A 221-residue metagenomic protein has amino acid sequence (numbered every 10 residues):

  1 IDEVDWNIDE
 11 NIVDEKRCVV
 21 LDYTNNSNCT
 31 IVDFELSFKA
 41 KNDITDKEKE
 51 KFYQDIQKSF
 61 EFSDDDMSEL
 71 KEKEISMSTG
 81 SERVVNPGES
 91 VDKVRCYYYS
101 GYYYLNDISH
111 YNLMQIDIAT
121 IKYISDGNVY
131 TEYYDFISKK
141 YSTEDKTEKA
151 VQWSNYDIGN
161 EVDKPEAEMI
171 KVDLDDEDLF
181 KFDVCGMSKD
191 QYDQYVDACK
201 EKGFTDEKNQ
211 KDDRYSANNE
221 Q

Functional and structural regions predicted by a protein language model:
I1-N7, S142-K181: Compositionally biased P/S/T/G-rich terminal and signal peptide-adjacent segments that lie outside catalytic cores
I12-V20: Short, solvent-exposed loop/turn segments enriched in Ser/Thr/Gly
D22-N28, N42: Asparagine-centered strand-capping/turn motif at beta-strand->loop junctions
N28-D33, E48: Short acidic/proline- and small/hydrophobic-mixed sequence motifs that coincide with surface turns and coil-to-beta
A40-S63: Short aromatic-acidic-glycine turn motif
I56-Y130: Short, solvent-exposed, Trp/other aromatic-anchored flexible loops in extracytoplasmic proteins
Y130-K146: Short beta-strand elements
E166-Q221: A cross-family detector of function-defining hotspots
